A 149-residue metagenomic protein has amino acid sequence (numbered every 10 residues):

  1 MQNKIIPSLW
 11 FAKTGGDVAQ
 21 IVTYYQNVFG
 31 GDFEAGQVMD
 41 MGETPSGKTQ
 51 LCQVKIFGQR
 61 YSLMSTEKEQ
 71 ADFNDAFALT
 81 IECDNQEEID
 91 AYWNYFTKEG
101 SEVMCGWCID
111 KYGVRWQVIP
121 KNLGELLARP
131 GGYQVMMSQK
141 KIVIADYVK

Functional and structural regions predicted by a protein language model:
M1-N3, Q70-F73: Short, flexible turn/loop "capping" segments at secondary-structure junctions
M1-T23, G31-M39, A78, N122-K149: N-terminal beta-strand motif that seeds the catalytic metal site of vicinal oxygen chelate
K4, K13, K48, K55 (+6 more regions): Context-gated lysine
F11-T14, N27-V28, I56, R60 (+1 more regions): Vicinal oxygen chelate
D17-V18, S46, E88: Residue-level preference for nonpolar/small residues embedded in alpha-helices
A35-D72, Q117-P120: Conserved short beta-strand elements that form part of the metal-binding/catalytic scaffold of enzyme active sites
E43, W107, P130-G131: Residue-level signal for alpha-helical context at structural boundaries
